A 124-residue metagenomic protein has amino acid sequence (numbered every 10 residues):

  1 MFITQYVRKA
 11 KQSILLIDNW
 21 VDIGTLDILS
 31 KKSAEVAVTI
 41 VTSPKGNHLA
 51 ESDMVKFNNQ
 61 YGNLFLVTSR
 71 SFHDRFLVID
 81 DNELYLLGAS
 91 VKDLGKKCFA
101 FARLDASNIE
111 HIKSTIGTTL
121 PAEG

Functional and structural regions predicted by a protein language model:
M1-Q5: A short, well-structured juxtamembrane/interface segment
K9, L15-G124: PLD/PLD-like phosphodiesterase catalytic module centered on the HKD motif
